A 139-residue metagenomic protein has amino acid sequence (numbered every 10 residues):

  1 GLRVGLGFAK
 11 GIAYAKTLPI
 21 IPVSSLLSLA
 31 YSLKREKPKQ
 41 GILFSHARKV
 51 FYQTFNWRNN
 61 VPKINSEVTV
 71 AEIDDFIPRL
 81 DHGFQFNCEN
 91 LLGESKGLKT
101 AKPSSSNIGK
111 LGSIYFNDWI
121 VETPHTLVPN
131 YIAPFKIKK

Functional and structural regions predicted by a protein language model:
G1-P19: DPxDG-like acidic metal-binding loop motif
I21-K139: Oxyanion-binding and handling regions
